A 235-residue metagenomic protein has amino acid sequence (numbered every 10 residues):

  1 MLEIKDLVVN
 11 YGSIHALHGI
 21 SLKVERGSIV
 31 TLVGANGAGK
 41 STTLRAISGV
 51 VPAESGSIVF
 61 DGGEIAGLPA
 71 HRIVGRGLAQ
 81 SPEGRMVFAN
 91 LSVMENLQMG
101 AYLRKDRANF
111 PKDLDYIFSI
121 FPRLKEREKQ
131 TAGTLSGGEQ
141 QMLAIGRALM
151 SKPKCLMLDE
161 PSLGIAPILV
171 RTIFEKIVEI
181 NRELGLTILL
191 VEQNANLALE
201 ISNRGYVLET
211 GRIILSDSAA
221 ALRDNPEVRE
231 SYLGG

Functional and structural regions predicted by a protein language model:
M1-G235: Glycine-rich phosphate-binding loops of nucleotide-dependent enzymes
